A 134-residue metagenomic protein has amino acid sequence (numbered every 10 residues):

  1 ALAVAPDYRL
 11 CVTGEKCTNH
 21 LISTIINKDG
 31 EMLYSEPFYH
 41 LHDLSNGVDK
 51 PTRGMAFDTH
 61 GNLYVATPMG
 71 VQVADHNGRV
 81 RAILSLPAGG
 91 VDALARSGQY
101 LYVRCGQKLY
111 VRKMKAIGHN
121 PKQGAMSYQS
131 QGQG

Functional and structural regions predicted by a protein language model:
A1-C11, L41-A66, A88-Q99, R104-G106: Beta-rich, blade/repeat-based domains predominating in secreted/periplasmic proteins but also intracellular
A1-D43: Histidine/lysine/aspartate-rich catalytic loop segments that bind and position anionic ligands
D7, E15-K16, I26, P68 (+2 more regions): Short loop/turn segments immediately following the C-termini of beta-strands
T18, K28, N77-V80, A116-G118: Short coil turn/linker residues within repeat-based beta-strand modules
I22, Q72-V73, Y110: WD40 beta-propeller blade core
T24-E31, K113-P121: Short loop/turn segments immediately following beta-strands, especially the blade-tip and inter-blade linker loops
E31-H40, A82-L86, P121-G132: Beta-propeller fold detector
P68-V91: A conserved acidic, glycine/proline-rich C-terminal tail/linker
